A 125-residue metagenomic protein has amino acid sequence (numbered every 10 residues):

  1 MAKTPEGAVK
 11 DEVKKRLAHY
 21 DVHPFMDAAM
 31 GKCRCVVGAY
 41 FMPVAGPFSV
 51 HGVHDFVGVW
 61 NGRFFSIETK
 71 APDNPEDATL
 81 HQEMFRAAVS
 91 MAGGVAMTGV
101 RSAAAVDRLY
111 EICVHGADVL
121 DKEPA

Functional and structural regions predicted by a protein language model:
M1-A125: Catalytic phosphate/metal-binding cores of nucleic-acid and nucleotide-processing enzymes, i.e., regions that mediate
